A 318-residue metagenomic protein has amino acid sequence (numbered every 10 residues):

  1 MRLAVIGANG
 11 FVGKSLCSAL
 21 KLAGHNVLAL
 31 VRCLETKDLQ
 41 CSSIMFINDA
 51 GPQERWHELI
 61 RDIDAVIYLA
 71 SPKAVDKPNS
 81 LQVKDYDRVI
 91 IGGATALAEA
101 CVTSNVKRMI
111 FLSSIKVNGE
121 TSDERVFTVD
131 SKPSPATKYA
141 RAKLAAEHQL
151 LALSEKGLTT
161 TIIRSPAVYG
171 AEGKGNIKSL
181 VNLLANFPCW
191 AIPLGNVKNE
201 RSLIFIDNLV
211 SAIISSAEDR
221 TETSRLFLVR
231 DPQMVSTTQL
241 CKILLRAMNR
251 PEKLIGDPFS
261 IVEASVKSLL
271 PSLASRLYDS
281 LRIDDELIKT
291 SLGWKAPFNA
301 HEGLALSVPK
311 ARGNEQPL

Functional and structural regions predicted by a protein language model:
L3-A23: N-terminal Rossmann NAD(P)H-binding glycine-rich loop of SDR-like oxidoreductase domains
I47-G92, A100: NAD(P)H-binding glycine-rich loop region in Rossmannoid oxidoreductase-like domains and their noncatalytic homologs
P78, N182-I204, N208, A212 (+1 more regions): A conserved pocket-lining segment of Rossmann-fold NAD(P)-dependent short-chain dehydrogenase/reductase
T95-K138, L153: Conserved Rossmann-fold NAD(P)-dependent oxidoreductase catalytic core, especially the SDR/UDP-sugar
A136-T161: Active-site Tyr-X1-5-Lys
G170, P193-E200, F227-M234, I243-N249 (+1 more regions): Glycine-rich Rossmann NAD(P)(H)-binding loop
S215-S272, H301, A305-L306, E315-L318: Mid/C-terminal beta-alpha module of Rossmann-like enzyme folds, strongest in SDR-family dehydrogenases/epimerases
I243, L273-L318: C-terminal amphipathic/interface module of NAD(P)-dependent oxidoreductases and related NAD-binding regulators
